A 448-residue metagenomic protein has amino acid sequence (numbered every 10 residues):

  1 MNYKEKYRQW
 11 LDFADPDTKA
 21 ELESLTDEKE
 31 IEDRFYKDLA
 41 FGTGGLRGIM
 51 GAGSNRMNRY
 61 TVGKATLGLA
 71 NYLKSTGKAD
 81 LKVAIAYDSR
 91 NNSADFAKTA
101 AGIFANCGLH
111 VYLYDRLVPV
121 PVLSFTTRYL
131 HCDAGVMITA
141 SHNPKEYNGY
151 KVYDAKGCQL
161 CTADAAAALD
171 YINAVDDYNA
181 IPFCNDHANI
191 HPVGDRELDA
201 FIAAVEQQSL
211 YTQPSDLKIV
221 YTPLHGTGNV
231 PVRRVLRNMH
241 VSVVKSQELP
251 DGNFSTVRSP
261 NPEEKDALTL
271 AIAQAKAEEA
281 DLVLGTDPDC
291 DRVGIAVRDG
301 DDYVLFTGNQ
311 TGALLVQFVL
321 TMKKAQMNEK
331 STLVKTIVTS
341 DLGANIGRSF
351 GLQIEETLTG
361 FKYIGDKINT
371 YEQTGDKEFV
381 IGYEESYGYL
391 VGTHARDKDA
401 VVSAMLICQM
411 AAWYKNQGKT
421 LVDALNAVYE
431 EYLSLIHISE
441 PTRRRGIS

Functional and structural regions predicted by a protein language model:
E5-A100, G194-D216: An N-terminal, well-structured beta->alpha segment
A14, E30-F35, L39, N148-T269 (+1 more regions): Gly/Ser/Thr-enriched, mixed-charge loops and adjacent short helices that form phosphate/oxyanion-binding elements
K37-N55, P223-P231, Y383-Y387, T393-V402: Conserved phosphate/anionic-ligand binding catalytic regions in large, soluble enzymes, centered on
A84-Y147, S242-R292: N-terminal small/polar loop signature for handling phosphorylated ligands or for N-terminal nucleophile
D115, A174-R196, D299-Y383, L390: Proline/glycine-rich low-complexity loops and linkers
Y129-G157, A165-N173, N261-G285, V316-V319 (+3 more regions): Phosphate/diphosphate-binding loops
A168, Y387, R396-A404, C408-Y429: Mobile "lid/hinge" segments at catalytic clefts and subdomain interfaces of large enzymes
I436-I447: Single conserved hydrophobic/aromatic residue that forms the stacking wall/gate of nucleotide- or nucleobase-binding
